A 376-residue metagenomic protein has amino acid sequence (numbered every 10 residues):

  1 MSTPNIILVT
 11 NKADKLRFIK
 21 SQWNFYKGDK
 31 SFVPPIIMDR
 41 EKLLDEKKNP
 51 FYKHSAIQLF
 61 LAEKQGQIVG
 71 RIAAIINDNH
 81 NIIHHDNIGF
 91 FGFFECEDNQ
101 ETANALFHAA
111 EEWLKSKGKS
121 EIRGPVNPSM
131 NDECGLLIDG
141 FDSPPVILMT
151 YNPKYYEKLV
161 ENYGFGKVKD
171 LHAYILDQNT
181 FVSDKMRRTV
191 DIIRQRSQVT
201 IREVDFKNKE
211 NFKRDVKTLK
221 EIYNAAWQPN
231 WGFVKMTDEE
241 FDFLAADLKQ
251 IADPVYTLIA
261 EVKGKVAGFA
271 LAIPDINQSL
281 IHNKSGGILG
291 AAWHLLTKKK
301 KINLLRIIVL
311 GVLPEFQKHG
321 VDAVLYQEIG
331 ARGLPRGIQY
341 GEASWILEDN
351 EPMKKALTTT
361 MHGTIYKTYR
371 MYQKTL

Functional and structural regions predicted by a protein language model:
M1-S31, I37: Generic start-of-chain signal for non-secretory N-termini
S2-P4, T150-W231: Acyltransferase donor/substrate-recognition loop-hinge adjacent to the catalytic core
K15, D78-N81, M130-D132, F181 (+5 more regions): Flexible loop/turn segments at secondary-structure boundaries
Q22-K64, I72-I82, V204-F206, K213-G311: A conserved beta-strand-loop-helix scaffold within acyl/acetyltransferase catalytic domains
I57, K169-A173, Y366-M371: Short hydrophobic/aromatic beta-strand or adjacent loop that forms the aromatic wall/cage of a ligand/substrate-binding
I72-I76, F93, R123-P128, K169-L171: Glycine-rich, histidine-containing beta strand-loop boundary motifs that form or position
I82-G164, N283-T360: Acyl-donor binding region in acyl/amide transferases
T359-T375: A structural motif corresponding to the C-terminal lobe/cap of the Radical SAM core domain
